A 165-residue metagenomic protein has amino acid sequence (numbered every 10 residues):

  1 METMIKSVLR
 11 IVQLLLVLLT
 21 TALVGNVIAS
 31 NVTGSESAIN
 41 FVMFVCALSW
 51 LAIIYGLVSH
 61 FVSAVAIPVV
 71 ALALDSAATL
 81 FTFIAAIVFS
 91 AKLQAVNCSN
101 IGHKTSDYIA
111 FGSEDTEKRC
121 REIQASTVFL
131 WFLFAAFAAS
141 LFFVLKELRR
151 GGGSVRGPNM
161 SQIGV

Functional and structural regions predicted by a protein language model:
M1-S7, G25, A64, H103-K104 (+3 more regions): Intrinsically disordered terminal tails
K6-T20, V24-V27, E36-V96, A136-V144: Signature of small four-pass
G34-V42, F111-V128: Juxtamembrane membrane-interface segments at transmembrane-helix boundaries in membrane proteins
A91-K118: Juxtamembrane loop segments immediately following a transmembrane helix
